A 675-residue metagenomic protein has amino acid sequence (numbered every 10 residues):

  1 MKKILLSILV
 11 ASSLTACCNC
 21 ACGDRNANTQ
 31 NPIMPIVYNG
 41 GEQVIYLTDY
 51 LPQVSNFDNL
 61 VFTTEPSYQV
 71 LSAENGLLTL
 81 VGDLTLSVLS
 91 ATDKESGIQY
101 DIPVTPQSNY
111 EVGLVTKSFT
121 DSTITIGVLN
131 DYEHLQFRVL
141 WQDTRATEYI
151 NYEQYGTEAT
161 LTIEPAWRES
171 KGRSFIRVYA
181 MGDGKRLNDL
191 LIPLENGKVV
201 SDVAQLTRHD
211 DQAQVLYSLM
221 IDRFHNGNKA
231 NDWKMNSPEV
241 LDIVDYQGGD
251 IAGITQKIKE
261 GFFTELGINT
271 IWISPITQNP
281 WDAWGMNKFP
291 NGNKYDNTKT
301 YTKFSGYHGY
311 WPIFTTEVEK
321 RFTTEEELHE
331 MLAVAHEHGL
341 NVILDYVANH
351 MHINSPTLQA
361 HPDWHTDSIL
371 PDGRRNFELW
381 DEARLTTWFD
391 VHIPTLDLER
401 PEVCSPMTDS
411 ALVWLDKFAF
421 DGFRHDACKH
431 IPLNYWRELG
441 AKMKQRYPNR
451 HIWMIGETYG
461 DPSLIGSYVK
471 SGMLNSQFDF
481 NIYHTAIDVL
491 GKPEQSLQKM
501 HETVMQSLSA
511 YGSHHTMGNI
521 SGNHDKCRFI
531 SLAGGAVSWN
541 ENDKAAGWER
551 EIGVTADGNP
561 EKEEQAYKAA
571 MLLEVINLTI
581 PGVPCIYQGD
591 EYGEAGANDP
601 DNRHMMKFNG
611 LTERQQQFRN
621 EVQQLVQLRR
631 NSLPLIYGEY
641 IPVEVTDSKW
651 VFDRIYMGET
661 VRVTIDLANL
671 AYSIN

Functional and structural regions predicted by a protein language model:
T15-A16: C-terminal motif of bacterial Sec signal peptides marking the signal peptidase cleavage site
Q30-N59, G113-Q136: Solvent-exposed, low-complexity, repeat-rich "mucin-like" stalks and linkers
M34, Q43, G339-L340, S410-L412 (+7 more regions): Active-site-proximal helices and loops of the catalytic beta/alpha 8
Q53-V70, E133-R145: Change to "...patches in solvent-exposed regions of secreted, membrane-anchored, or virion-exposed structural
L78, L84-S96, G172-M181: A short beta-strand micro-motif common to beta-rich folds, especially ectodomain repeats
E153-T207: Extended acidic/polar, glycine-enriched regions that form or flank non-catalytic beta-rich accessory modules
D210, Q214, F224-F418, E438-Y447 (+1 more regions): Substrate-binding/active-site clefts of carbohydrate-active enzymes
G227-Y246, K499-E502, L508-I674: Loop/helix patches that line or flank the sugar-binding groove of alpha-linked glycan CAZymes
